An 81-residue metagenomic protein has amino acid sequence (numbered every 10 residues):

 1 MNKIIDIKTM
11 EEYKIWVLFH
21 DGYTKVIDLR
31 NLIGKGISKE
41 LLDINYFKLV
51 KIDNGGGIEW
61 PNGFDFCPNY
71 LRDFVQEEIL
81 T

Functional and structural regions predicted by a protein language model:
M1-T81: Motif-centric detector for short Cys/His coordination patterns
